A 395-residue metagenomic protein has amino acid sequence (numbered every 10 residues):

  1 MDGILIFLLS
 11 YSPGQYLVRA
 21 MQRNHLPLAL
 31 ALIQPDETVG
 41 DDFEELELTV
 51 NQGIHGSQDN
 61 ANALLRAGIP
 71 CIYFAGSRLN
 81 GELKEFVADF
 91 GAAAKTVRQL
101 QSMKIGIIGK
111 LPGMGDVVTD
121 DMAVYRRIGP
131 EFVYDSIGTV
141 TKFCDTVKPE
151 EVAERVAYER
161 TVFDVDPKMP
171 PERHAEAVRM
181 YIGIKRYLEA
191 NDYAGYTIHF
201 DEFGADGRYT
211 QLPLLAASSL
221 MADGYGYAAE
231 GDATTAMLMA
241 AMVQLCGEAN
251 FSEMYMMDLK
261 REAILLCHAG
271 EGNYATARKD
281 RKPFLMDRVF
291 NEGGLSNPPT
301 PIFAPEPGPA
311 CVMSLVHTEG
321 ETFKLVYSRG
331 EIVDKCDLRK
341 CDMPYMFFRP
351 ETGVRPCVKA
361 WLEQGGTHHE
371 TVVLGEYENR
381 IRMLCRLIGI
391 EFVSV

Functional and structural regions predicted by a protein language model:
M1-H25: Beta-alpha junction/loop-to-helix N-cap segments that form part of ligand/metal-binding clefts
D2-S10, A29-A31, Y193-H199: Periplasmic-binding protein-like
S12-Q15, E37-T38, N80-E82, P112-D116 (+3 more regions): Flexible loop/turn segments at secondary-structure boundaries
V18-E45, V50-G56, S218-G231: Short, acidic/small-residue loops that bind anionic groups at enzyme active sites
L32, D36-M169: Cap/lid and interdomain-hinge subdomains that line or gate substrate/regulatory clefts in soluble alpha/beta enzymes
V156-L245: Long, internal scaffold/assembly segments composed of regular secondary structure
M221-R339: C-terminal catalytic subdomain
G294-V395: Extended hydrophobic packing segments that form well-structured cores
